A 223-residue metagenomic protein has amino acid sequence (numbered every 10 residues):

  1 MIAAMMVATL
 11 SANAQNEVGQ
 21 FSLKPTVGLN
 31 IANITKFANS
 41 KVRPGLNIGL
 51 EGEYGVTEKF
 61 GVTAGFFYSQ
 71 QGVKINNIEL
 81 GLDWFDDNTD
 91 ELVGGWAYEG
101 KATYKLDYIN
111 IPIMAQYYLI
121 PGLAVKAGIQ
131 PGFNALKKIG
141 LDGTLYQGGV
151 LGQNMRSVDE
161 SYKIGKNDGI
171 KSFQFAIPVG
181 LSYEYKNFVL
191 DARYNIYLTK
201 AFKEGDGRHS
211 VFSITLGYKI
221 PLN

Functional and structural regions predicted by a protein language model:
M1-S22, L216-L222: Bacterial Sec-dependent N-terminal signal peptides
A14-G55, V62-T63, P221: Short glycine/proline- and aromatic-enriched beta-strand/turn motifs that initiate or cap beta-hairpins
V18, T57, I120, Y185-F188 (+1 more regions): Outer-membrane beta-barrel channels and translocator barrels
P25-L29, L46-V56, F66-Y68, I111-Y117 (+4 more regions): Residues on the lipid-exposed face of transmembrane beta-strands in outer-membrane beta-barrel proteins
N30-I34, S69-V73, G132-L136, N195-T199 (+1 more regions): Structural signature of outer-membrane beta-barrel domains
I34-V42, Q71-D107, N134-Q174, P178 (+1 more regions): Extracellular/periplasm-exposed beta-strand and loop segments of Gram-negative cell-envelope proteins, dominated by
A102-Y117, P121-V125, I129, L141: Internal catalytic or translocation cores that form aromatic/hydrophobic pockets or channels for amphipathic metabolites
T199-N223: Long hydrophobic alpha-helical segments typical of transmembrane helices together with their membrane-interfacial
